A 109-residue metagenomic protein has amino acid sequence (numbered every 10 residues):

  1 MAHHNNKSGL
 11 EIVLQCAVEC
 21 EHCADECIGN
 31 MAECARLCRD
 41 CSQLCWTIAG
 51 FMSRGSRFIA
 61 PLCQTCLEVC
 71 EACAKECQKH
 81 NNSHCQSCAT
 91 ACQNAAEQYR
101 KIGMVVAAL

Functional and structural regions predicted by a protein language model:
M1-L109: Amphipathic alpha-helical hairpins
